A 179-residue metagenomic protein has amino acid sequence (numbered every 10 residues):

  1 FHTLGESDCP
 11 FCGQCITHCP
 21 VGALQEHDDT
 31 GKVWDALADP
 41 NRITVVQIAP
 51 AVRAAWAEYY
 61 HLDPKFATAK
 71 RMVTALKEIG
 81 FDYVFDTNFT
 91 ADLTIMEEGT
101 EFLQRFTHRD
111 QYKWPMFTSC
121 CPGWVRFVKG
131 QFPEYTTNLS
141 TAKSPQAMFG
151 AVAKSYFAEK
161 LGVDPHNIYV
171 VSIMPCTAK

Functional and structural regions predicted by a protein language model:
F1, P10-K32: Iron-sulfur cluster-binding cysteine motifs and their immediate structural context in ferredoxin-like electron-transfer
F1-Q14, R42-P50: Short Fe-S-cluster ligation motifs
T3, H18, P133-T136: A generic, residue-level signal for flexible/boundary positions that often mark functional hotspots
S7-T17, P115, V171: Cys/His-enriched microdomains
Q25-K179: Iron-sulfur-associated redox domains of electron-transfer enzymes in respiratory and anaerobic energy metabolism
